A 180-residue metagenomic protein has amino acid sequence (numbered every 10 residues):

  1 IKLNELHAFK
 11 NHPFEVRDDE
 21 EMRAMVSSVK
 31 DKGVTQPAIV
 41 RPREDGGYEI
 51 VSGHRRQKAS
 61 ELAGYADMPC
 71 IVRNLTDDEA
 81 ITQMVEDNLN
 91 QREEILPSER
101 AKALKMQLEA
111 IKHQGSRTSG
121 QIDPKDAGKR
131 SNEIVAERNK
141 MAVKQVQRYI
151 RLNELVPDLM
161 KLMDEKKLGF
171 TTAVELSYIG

Functional and structural regions predicted by a protein language model:
I1-R73, A80-E94: Short, charged/polar connector segments at secondary-structure boundaries
H54-R55, T76, E99, I150: Short beta->alpha linker loops
Y65-A66, N74-L75, A110, L152: A short linear boundary/processing microfeature
D78-A80, G169: Short, conserved phosphate-binding/catalytic loop or strand-edge motifs used in phosphoryl-/nucleotidyl-transfer
Q91-I179: Alpha-helical interaction elements
